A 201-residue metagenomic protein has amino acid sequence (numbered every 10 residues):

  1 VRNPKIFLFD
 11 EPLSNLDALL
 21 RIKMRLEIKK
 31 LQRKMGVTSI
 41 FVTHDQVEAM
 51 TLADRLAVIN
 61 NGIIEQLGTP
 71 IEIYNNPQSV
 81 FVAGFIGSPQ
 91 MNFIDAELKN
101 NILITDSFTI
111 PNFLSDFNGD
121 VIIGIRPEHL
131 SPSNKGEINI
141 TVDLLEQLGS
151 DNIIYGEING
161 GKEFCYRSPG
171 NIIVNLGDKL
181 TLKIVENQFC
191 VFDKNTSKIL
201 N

Functional and structural regions predicted by a protein language model:
V1-F81: ABC ATPase nucleotide-binding domains
D10, D17-L19, H44-V47, I64 (+9 more regions): Generic secondary-structure boundary/loop-capping signal
N61, L67, I86, D95 (+2 more regions): Short glycine-rich loop/turn motifs that provide flexible caps or phosphate-binding loops at active sites
T69, F81, D95-E97, N139-D143: Residues located in well-ordered beta-strands
N75-K99, G124, V185: C-terminal boundary and immediately downstream tail of ABC-type ATPase nucleotide-binding domains
P89, N100-N201: Non-catalytic connector elements of ABC transporters
